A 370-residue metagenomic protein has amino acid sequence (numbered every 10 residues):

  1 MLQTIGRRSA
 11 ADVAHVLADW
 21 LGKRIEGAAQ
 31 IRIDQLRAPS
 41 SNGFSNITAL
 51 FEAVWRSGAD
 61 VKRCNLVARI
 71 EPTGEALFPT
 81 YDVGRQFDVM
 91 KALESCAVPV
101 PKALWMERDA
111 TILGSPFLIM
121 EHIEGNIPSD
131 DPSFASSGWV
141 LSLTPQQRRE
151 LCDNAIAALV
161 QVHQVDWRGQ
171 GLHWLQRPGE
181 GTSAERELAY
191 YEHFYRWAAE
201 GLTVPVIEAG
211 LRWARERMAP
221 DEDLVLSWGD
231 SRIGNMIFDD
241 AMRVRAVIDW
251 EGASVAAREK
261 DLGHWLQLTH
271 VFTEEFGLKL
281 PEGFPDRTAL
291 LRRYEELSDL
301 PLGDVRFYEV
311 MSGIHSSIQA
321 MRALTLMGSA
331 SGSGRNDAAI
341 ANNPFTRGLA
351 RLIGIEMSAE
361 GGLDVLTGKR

Functional and structural regions predicted by a protein language model:
M1-I33: Juxta-kinase regulatory segment immediately upstream of eukaryotic protein kinase catalytic domains
I25-Q30, C96-V100, Q164-L175, S298-D304 (+1 more regions): Surface-exposed helix-capping loop/turn segments at secondary-structure junctions
R37-I207, R217-D223, D239-A241: ATP-binding pocket architecture of kinase catalytic cores
A103-M106, G234, R306-F307: Conserved beta-strand->loop/alpha-helix structural units within folded catalytic cores of enzymes with alpha/beta
L226-W228, I233: Catalytic-loop of the protein kinase fold
I237-H264: Catalytic activation segment of kinase domains across protein kinase-like and atypical kinase folds
K260-D299, S312-S331: Active-site activation/catalytic loop segments of kinase-like enzymes and analogous catalytic loops in related
D304, I318-R370: Helical subdomain adjoining the active site within ATP-dependent kinase catalytic cores
